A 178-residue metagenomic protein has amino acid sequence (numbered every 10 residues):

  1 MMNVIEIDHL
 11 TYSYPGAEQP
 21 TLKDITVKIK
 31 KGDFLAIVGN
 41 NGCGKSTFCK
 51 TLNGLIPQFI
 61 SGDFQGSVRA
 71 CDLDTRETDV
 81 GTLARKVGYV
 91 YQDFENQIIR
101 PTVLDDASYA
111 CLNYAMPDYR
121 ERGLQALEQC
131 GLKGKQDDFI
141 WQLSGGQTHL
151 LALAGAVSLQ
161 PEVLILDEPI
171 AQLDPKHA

Functional and structural regions predicted by a protein language model:
M1-I7, Y12-D24, I56-S61, E77-D79: A short, flexible loop at the N-terminus of ABC-type nucleotide-binding domains that lies
V38-N40: The feature captures the beta-strand-to-loop junction immediately N-terminal to the Walker
S61-D74: Conserved ABC transporter NBD signature motif
P117-K135: Conserved ABC ATPase "signature" region
F139-L143, Q147: Conserved ABC ATPase signature
Q160: Conserved catalytic motifs of ABC-family nucleotide-binding domains
L164-D167: Catalytic Walker B motif of ABC-type/P-loop ATPase nucleotide-binding domains
